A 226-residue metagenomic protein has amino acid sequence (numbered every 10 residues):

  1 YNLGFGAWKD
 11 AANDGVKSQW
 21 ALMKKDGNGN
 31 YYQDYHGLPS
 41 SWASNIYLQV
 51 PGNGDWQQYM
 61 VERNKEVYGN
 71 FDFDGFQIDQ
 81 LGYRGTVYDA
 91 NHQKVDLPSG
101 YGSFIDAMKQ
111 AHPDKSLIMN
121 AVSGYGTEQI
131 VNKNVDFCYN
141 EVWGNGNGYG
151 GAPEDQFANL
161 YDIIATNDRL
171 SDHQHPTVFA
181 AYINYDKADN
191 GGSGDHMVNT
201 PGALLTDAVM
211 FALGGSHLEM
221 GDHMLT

Functional and structural regions predicted by a protein language model:
Y1, Y139, H217-M220: Short hydrophobic alpha-helical runs that function as membrane-insertion/retention elements
Y1-F71: Active-site-adjacent "subsite" loops/lids of carbohydrate-active enzymes
N2-G6, L81-Y83, V122-G124, W143-G144 (+2 more regions): Active-site beta-loop-alpha junctions enriched in small/polar residues
W8-K9, N28-Y32, N145-G148, Y185-A188 (+1 more regions): A short acidic, often aromatic-flanked loop/helix-cap motif at beta-alpha or helix-coil junctions that lines enzyme
K9-A12, T127-Q129, A188-G192, T226: Short, solvent-exposed polar/charged micro-motifs at secondary-structure junctions
P51-H175: Active-site neighborhood of glycoside hydrolase catalytic domains
Q80, D168-T226: Aromatic/acidic polysaccharide-binding cleft in carbohydrate-active enzymes
